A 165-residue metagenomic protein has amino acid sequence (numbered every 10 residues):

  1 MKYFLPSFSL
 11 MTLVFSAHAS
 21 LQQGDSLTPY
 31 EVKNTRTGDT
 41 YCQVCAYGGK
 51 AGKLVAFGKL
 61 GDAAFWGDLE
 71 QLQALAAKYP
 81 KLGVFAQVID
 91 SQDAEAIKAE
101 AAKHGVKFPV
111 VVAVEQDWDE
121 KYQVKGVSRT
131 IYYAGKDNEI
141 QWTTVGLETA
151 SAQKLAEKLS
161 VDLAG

Functional and structural regions predicted by a protein language model:
M1-S9: Sec-dependent signal peptide recognition, specifically the positively charged N-region followed immediately by
L10-N34, A46-G48: N-proximal helix/coil linker or "cap" segments that precede and/or mark the start of modular domains
E31-L54, L60-G61: A short beta-strand-turn-helix
G48-K50, V106, E115-K158: Thiol/disulfide oxidoreductase modules built on the thioredoxin-like
K53-H104, W118: Structural microenvironment flanking redox-active thiols in thiol-disulfide oxidoreductases
G83, P109-V110: Conserved beta-strand segments of alpha/beta enzyme cores
Q87, V111-V114: Conserved beta-strand termini and adjacent loop/short-helix elements that scaffold enzyme active sites in alpha/beta
L163-G165: Short, solvent-exposed mixed-charge patches
